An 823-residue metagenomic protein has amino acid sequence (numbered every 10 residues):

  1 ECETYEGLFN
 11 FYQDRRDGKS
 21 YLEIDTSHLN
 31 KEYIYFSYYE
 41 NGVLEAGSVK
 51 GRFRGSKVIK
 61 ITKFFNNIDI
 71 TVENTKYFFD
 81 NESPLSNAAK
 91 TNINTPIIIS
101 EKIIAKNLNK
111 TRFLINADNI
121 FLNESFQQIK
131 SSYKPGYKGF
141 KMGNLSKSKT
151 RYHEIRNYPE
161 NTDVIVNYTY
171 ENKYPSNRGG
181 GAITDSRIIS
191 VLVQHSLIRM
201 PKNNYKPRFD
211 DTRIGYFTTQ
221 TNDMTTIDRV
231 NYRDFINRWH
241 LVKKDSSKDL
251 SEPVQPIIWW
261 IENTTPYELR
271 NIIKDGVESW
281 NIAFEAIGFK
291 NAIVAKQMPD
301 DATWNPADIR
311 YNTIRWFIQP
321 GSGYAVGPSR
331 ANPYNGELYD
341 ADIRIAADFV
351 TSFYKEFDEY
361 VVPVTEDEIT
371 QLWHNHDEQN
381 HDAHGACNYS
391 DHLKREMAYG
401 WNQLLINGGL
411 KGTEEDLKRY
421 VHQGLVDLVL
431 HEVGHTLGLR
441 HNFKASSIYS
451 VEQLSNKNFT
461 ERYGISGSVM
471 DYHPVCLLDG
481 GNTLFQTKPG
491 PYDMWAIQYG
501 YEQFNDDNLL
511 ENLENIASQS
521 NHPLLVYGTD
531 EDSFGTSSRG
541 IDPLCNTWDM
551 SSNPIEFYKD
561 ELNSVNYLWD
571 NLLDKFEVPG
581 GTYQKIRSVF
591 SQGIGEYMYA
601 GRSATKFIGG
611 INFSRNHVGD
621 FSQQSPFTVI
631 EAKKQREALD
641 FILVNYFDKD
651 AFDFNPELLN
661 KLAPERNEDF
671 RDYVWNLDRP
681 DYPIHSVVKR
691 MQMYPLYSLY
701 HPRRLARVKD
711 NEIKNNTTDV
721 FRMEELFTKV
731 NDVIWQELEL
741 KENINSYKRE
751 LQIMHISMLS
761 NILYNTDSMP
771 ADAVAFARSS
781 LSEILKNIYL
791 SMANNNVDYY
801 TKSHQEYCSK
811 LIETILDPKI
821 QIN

Functional and structural regions predicted by a protein language model:
E1-T265, A283, I287, M298-E415 (+4 more regions): Auxiliary tRNA-acceptor-end handling modules of aminoacyl-tRNA synthetases
R15-R16, R52, V230, N263 (+5 more regions): Soluble non-cytosolic domains of exported or imported proteins
S37-Y39, G276-V277, F357-Y360, Y449-L454 (+1 more regions): Short secondary-structure boundary/capping segments
Y77-F79, S83-K106, K110-Q127, G409 (+7 more regions): An exposure/low-complexity boundary signal
I257-A295, H431, H435: Secondary-structure-rich domain cores
E278-F289, Q319, G434-H435, L439 (+3 more regions): Sec-exported extracytoplasmic/periplasmic mature domains
Q297-F317, H422-D479: The catalytic-center signature of Zn2+-dependent metalloproteases
E415-Y420, A445-N823: Conserved catalytic/binding loops enriched for acidic/polar residues
